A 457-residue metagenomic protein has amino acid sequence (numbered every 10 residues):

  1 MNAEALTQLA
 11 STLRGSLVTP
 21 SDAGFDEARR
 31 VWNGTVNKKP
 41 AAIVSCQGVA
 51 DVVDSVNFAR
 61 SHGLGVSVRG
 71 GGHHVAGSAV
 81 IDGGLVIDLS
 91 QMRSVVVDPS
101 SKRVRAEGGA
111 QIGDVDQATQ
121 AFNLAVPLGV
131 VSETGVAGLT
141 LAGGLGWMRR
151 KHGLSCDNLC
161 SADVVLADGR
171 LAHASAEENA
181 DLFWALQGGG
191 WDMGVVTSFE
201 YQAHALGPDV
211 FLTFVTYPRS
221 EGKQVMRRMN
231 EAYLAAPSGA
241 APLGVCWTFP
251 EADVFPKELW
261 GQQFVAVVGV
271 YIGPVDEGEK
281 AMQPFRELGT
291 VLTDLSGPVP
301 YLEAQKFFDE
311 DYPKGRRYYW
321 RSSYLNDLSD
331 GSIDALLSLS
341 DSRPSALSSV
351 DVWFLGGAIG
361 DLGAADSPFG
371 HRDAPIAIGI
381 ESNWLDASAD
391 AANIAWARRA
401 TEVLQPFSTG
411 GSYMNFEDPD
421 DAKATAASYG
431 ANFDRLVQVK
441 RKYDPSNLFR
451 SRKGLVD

Functional and structural regions predicted by a protein language model:
M1-D457: Soluble FAD-dependent oxygen oxidases
